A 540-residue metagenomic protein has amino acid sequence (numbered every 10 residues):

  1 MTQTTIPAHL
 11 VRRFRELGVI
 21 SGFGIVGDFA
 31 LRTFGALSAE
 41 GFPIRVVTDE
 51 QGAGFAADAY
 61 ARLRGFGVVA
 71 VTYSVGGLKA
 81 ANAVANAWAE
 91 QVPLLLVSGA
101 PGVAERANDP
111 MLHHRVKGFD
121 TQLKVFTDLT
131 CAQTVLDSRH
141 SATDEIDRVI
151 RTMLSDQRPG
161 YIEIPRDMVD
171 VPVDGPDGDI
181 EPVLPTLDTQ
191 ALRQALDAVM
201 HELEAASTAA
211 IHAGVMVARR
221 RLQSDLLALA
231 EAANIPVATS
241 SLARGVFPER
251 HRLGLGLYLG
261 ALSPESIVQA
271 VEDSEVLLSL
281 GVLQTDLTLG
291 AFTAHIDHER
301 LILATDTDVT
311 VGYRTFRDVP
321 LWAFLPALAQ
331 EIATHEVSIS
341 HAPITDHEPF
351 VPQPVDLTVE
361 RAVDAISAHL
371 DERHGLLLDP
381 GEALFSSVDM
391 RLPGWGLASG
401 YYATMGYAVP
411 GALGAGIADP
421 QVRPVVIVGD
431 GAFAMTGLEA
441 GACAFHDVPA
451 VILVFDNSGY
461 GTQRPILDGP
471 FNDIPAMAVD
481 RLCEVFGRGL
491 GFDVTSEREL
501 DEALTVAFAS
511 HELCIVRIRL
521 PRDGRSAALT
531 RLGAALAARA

Functional and structural regions predicted by a protein language model:
T2, D137, P176, I296-G381 (+2 more regions): Phosphate/pyrophosphate-binding active-site segments
T2-H335, A442, P449-I452: N-terminal alpha/beta PP-like core and its mobile active-site loop of ThDP/TPP-dependent enzymes
P7, V11, R15-I20, I25-D28 (+3 more regions): Active-site diphosphate/adenylate-binding microenvironment
E16, L203-A205, A270-D273, A368-E372 (+2 more regions): Flexible, charged surface loops at secondary-structure boundaries
V47, L136, S240, D379 (+2 more regions): Conserved beta-strand termini and adjacent loop/short-helix elements that scaffold enzyme active sites in alpha/beta
L63, A107-K117, F385-A540: Thiamine diphosphate
L63, H114-D156, A270, S340-P352 (+1 more regions): Conserved thiamine diphosphate
L280, A304-T305, L378, G429-D430 (+1 more regions): Active-site flanking residues adjacent to catalytic metal/cofactor-binding acidic residues
